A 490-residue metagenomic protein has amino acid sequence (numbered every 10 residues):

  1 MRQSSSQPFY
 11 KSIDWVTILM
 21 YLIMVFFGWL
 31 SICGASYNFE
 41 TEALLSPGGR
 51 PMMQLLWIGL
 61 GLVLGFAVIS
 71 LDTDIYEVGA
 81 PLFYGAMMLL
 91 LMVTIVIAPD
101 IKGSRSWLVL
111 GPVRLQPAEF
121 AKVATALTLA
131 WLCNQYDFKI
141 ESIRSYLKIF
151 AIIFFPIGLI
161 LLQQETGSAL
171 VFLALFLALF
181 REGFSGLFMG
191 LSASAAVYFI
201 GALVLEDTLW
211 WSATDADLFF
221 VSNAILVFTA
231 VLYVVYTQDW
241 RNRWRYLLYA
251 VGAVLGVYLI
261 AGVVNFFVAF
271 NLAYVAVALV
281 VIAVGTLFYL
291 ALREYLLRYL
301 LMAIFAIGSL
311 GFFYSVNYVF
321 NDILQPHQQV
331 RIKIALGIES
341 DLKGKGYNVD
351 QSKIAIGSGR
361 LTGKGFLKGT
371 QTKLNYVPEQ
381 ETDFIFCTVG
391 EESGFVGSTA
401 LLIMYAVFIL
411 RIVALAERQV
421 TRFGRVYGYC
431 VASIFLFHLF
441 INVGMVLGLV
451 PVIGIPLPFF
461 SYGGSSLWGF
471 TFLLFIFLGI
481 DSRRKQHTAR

Functional and structural regions predicted by a protein language model:
M1-K11: Short, Lys/Arg-rich, polar N-terminal cytosolic tail immediately upstream of the first transmembrane signal-anchor
M20-S31, E40, L44-K343, C387-M445 (+2 more regions): Hydrophobic alpha-helical transmembrane segments of multi-pass inner membrane proteins, especially in bacterial systems
A151, K345-V349, T362, P378 (+3 more regions): Alpha-helical membrane-protein architecture signal
E165-L170, K364-G369, Q380-T382, I453 (+2 more regions): Transmembrane helix boundary and interhelical junction motifs in multipass membrane proteins
T229-L232, G448-K485: Transmembrane alpha-helices of multi-pass inner-membrane enzymes
W240-R241, I480-R490: Membrane-interface capping segments at transmembrane-helix boundaries
R360-S393: Long extracytoplasmic/lumenal interhelical loops at the membrane interface of multi-pass membrane proteins
